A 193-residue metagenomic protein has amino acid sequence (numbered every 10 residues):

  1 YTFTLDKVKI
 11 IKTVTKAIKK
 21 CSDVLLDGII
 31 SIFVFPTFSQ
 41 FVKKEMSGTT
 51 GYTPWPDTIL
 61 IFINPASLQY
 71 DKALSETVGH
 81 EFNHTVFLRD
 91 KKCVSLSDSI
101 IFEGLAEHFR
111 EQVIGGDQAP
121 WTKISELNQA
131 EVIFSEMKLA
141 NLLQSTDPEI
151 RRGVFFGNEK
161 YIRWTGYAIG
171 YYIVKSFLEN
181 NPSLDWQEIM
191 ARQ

Functional and structural regions predicted by a protein language model:
T2-P56: Auxiliary, metal-adjacent structural segments of Zn-dependent hydrolase domains
D27-V34, P120-K123, W186-I189: Surface-exposed patches in mature extracellular/periplasmic domains of secreted proteins
I63-T77, S97: Short pre-active-site segment immediately N-terminal to the catalytic Zn-binding motif
S75, D98, F102, G166: Hydrophobic (often cysteine-bearing) scaffold residues that line and stabilize catalytic clefts of nucleotide/cofactor
E76-R89, E107: Active-site recognition of the HExxH zinc-binding catalytic motif
R89-L96, G116-T122, N180-D185: Inter-helical turn/loop segments and adjacent helix faces that build the functional surface of alpha-helical bundle
L96-K138: Post-HExxH zinc-binding segment in Zn-dependent metallohydrolases
A140-Q193: Pan-zinc metallopeptidase signature
